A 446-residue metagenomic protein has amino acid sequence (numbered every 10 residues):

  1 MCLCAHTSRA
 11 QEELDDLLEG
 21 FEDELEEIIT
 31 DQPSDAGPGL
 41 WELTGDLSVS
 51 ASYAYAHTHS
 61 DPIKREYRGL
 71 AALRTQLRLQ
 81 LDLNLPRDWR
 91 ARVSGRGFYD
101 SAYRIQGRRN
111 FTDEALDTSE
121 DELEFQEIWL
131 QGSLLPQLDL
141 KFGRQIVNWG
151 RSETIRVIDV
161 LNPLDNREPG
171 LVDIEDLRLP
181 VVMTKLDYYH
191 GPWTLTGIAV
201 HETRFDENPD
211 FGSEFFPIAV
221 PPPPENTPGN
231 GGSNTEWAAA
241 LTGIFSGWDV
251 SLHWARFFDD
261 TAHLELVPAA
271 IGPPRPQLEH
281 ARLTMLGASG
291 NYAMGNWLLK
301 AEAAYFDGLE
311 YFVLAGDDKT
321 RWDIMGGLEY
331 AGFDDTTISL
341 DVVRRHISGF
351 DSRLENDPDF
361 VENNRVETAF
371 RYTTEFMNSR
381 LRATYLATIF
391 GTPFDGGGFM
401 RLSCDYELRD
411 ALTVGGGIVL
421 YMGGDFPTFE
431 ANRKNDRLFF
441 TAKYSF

Functional and structural regions predicted by a protein language model:
S8-R90, S94, A102-Y103, D117 (+2 more regions): N-terminal periplasmic/intermembrane-space "pro-region" immediately following the signal or transit peptide
G45-Y53, V93-G97, F142-R144, G197-H201 (+7 more regions): Transmembrane beta-barrel strands of outer-membrane/channel proteins
E66-L73, D117-E122, I174-D176, P228-S233 (+5 more regions): Replace "Gram-negative outer membrane beta-barrel proteins" with "bacterial and organellar outer membrane beta-barrel
L73-L79, L123-I128, P180-T184, T235-A239 (+5 more regions): Hydrophobic, lipid-facing positions within transmembrane beta-strands of outer-membrane proteins
R87-F216, S246, G423: Outer membrane beta-barrel
D88-A91, Q137-L140, P192-L195, G247-V250 (+4 more regions): Repeated loop/turn-to-beta-strand initiation elements of outer-membrane beta-barrel proteins
H190, L420, N432-F446: Outer-membrane beta-barrel "beta-signal"
A255, N291-Y311, A315-I389: Detector for outer-membrane/organellar transmembrane beta-barrel domains, recognizing the amphipathic beta-strand
